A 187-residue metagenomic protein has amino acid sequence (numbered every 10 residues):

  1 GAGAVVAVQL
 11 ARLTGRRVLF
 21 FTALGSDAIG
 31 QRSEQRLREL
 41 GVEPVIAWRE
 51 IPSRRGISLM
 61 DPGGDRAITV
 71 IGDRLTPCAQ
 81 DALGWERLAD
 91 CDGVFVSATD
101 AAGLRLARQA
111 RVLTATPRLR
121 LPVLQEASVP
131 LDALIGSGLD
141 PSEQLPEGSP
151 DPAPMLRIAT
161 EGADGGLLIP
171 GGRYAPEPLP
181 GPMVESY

Functional and structural regions predicted by a protein language model:
G1-F21, M183: Glycine-rich phosphate/adenosyl-contacting loop at the front of the ribokinase-like
G1-V5, R49, P77-Q80, F95-V96 (+1 more regions): Short secondary-structure boundary/capping elements
R12-D92: Conserved N-terminal subdomain of the carbohydrate kinase-like
V18, P44, L113-T114, R157: Hydrophobic beta-strand scaffold residues
F21-A23, A47, A115-T116, S137 (+1 more regions): Generic beta-sheet signal
C91-P152, L156, D164-G166: Conserved beta-alpha-beta core of the PfkB/ribokinase-like small-molecule kinase fold
P146-Y187: Conserved phosphate-binding/catalytic region of the ribokinase-like
